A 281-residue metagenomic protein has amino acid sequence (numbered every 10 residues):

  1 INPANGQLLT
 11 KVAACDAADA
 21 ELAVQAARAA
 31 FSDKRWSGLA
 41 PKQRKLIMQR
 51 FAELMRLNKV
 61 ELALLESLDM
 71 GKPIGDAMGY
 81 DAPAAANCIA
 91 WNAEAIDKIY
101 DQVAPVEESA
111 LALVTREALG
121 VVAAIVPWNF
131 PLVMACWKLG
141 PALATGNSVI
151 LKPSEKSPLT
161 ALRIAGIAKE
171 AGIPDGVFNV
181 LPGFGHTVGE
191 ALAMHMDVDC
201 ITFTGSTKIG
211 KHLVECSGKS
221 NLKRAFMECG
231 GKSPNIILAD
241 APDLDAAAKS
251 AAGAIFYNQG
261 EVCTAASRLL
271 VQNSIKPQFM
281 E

Functional and structural regions predicted by a protein language model:
I1-V12, Q43-L46, R50, I99-I125 (+1 more regions): Terminal low-complexity tails and localization/encapsulation signals of metabolic enzymes
G6, R44, E66, G146 (+4 more regions): Residue-level signal for inorganic ion chemistry
T10-I99: Glycine-rich loop-to-alpha-helix module at the N-terminal edge of alpha/beta enzyme cores
Q102-G176: Conserved small-residue-rich beta-alpha loop and adjacent elements that most often cradle the phosphate/pyrophosphate
L111-A112, I164, N179-D199: A structured beta-alpha segment of the ubiquitous adenosine-cofactor-binding alpha/beta core
G140, D199-T204: Periplasmic-binding protein-like
L151-K152, P182, M227, Q259: Hydrophobic residues in well-ordered beta-strands that form the structural core
C200, K208-E281: ALDH superfamily catalytic-core signature
